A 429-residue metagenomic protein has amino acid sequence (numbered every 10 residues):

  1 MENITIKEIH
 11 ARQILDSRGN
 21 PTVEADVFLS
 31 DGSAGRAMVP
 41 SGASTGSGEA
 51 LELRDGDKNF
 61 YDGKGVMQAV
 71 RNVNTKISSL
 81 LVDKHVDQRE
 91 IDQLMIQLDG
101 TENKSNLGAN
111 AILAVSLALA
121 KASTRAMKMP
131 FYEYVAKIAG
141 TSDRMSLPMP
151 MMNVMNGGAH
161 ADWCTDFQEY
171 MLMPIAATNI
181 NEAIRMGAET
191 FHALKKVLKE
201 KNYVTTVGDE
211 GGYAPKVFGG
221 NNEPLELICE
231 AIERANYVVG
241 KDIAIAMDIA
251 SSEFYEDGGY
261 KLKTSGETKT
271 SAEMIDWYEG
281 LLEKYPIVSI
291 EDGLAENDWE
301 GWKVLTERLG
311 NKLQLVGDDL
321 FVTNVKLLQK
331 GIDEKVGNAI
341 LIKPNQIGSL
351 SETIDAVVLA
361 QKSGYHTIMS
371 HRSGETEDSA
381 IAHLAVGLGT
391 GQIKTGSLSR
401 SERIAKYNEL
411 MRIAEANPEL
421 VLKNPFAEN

Functional and structural regions predicted by a protein language model:
M1-T22: Short, Gly/Pro- and small/polar-rich lid/capping loops
Q13, V23-D31, A37-S41, M152-P174 (+3 more regions): Short beta-strand elements
I14-D16, N103-T124, M149-T165, D209-G212 (+2 more regions): Conserved phosphate/anionic-ligand binding catalytic regions in large, soluble enzymes, centered on
P40-M129, I138, I184: Metal- or metallocofactor-binding catalytic centers and their adjacent structured scaffolds across diverse enzyme
G48, G140-T141, M145-G208: Mobile "lid/hinge" segments at catalytic clefts and subdomain interfaces of large enzymes
E169-I180, T205-N221, E253-T264: Active-site-proximal beta-alpha loop/turn segments in soluble metabolic enzymes
N222-N429: Catalytic core of soluble alpha/beta enzymes
